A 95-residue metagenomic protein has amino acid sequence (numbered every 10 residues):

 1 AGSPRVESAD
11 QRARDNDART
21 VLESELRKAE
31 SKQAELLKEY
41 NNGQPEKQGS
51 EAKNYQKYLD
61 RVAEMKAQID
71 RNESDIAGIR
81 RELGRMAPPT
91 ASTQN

Functional and structural regions predicted by a protein language model:
A1-A18, K47-N54: Short, charge-rich amphipathic alpha-helices with coiled-coil/heptad character
E7-A34, A63-K66: Short, charge/polar-rich alpha-helical segments
S24, K38, N42, R81: Charged/polar, solvent-exposed surface patches and flexible loops
Q33-L37, R61-P88: Amphipathic alpha-helical coiled-coil segments
Q33-L59: Extended alpha-helical coiled-coil "stalk/arm" regions that act as elongated linkers or oligomerization scaffolds
T93-N95: Short, solvent-exposed mixed-charge patches
